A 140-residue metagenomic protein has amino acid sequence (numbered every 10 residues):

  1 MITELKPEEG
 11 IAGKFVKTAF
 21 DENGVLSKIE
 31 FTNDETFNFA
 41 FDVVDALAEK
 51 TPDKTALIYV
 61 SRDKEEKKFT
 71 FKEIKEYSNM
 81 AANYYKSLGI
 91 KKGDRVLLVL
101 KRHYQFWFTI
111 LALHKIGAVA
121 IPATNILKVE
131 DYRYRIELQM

Functional and structural regions predicted by a protein language model:
M1-F69, E73-K86, K92: N-lobe entry segment of adenylate-forming
G93-D94, L111: N-terminal DNA-binding recognition helix of tyrosine site-specific recombinases/integrases
V96-L98: Gly/Thr-rich phosphate-binding loop signature of adenosyl cofactor/nucleotide-binding cores
L100-H103, T124-N125: Conserved AMP-binding
F106-T109: Motif I (Walker A/P-loop) of helicase-class P-loop NTPases
L111-I116, L138: Short hydrophobic alpha-helices that are characteristic scaffold elements of the AMP-binding
N125-M140: Conserved ATP-dependent adenylate/AMP-binding module captured primarily in the ANL superfamily
